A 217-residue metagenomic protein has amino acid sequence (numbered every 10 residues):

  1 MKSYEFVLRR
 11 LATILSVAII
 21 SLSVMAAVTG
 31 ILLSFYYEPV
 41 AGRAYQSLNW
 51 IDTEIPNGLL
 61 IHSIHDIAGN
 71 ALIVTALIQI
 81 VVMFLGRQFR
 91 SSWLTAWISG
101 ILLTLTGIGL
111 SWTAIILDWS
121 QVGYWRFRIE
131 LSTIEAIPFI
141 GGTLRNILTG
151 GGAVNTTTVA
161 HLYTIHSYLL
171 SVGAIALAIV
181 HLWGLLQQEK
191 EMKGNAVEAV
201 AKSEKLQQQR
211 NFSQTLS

Functional and structural regions predicted by a protein language model:
M1-S217: Membrane-embedded alpha-helical bundles that constitute the cytochrome b-like, heme-associated redox core of multi-pass
